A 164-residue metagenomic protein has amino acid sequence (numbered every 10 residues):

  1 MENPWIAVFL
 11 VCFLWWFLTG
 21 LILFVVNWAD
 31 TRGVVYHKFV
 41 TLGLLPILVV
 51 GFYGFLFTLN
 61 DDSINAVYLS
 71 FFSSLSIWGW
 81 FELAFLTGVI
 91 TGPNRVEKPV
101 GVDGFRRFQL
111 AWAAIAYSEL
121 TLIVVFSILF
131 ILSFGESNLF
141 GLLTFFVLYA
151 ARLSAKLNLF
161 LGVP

Functional and structural regions predicted by a protein language model:
M1-I6, Y53-S73, S127-L143: Helix-coil boundary and interhelical linker segments in multi-pass alpha-helical membrane proteins
N3-W16, E82: Structural signature of hydrophobic alpha-helical transmembrane segments
L10-W28: N-terminal signal-anchor/start-transfer transmembrane helix
F17-L21, S76-V89, F146-V163: Transmembrane alpha-helical segments that form the membrane-embedded catalytic/substrate-channel core of multi-pass
T31-V50, A66-S70: Loop-to-helix transition at the N-terminal end of transmembrane alpha-helices
V40-N60, I77-F81: A generic, lipid-embedded transmembrane alpha helix
N65-Y117: Intramembrane catalytic core of multi-pass membrane enzymes that act on lipidic substrates
L110-P164: Hydrophobic, aromatic-enriched interface-forming segments
